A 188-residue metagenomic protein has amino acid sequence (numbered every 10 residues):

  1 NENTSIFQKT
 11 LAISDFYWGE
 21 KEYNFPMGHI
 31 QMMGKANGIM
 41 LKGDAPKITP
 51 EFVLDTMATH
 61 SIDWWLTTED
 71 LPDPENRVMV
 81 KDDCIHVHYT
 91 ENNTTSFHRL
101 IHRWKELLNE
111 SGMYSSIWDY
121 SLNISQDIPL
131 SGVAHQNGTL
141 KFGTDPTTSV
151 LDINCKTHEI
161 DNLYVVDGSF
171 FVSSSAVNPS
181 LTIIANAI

Functional and structural regions predicted by a protein language model:
N1-T95, Q136, H158, S169-V172: FAD cofactor-binding and catalytic pocket of flavoenzymes
L66, V80, W104, F142 (+1 more regions): A residue-level signal for conserved active-site and pocket-lining positions in enzyme catalytic cores
N92, S96-S173, S180: A glycine-rich dinucleotide-binding beta-alpha-beta segment and adjacent secondary-structure elements that constitute
L181-I188: An active-site-proximal "capping" alpha-helix that borders the catalytic cofactor pocket
